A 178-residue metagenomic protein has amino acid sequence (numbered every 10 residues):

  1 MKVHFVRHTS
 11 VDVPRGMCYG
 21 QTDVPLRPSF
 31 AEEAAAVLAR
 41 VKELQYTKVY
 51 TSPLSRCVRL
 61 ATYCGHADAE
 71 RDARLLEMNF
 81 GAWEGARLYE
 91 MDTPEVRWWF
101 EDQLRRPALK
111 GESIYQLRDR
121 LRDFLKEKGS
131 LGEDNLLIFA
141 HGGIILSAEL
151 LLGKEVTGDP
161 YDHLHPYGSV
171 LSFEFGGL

Functional and structural regions predicted by a protein language model:
V3, G132-G142: Generic beta-sheet signal
V3-A67, E112: Active-site-proximal alpha-helix that buttresses catalytic centers in soluble enzyme cores
K42-Q45, K128-D134: Glycine-rich phosphate-binding loop signature in dinucleotide/nucleotide-binding domains
T51-S52, D119, F139-A140: Short beta-strand scaffold positions
Y63, S147-L151: Active-site signature of alpha/beta-hydrolase-fold catalytic machinery across serine- and Asp/Cys-nucleophile hydrolases
C64-R120: Phosphate-handling substructures
G142-L146, S169-L171: GST superfamily/GST-like fold recognition
E155-L178: Domain-level recognition of soluble alpha/beta enzyme cores, biased toward histidine phosphatases/phosphomutases
